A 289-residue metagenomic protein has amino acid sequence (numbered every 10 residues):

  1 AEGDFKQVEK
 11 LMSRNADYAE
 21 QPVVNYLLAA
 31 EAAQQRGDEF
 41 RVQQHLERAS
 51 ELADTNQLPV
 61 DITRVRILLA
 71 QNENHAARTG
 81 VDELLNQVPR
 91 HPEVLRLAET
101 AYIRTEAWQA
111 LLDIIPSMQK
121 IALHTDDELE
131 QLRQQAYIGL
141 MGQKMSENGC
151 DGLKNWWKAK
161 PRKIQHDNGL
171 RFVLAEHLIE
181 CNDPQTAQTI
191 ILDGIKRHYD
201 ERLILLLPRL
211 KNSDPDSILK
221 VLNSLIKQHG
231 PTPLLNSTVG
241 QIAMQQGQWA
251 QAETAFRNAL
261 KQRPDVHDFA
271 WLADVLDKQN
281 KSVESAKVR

Functional and structural regions predicted by a protein language model:
A1-E93, A101-Y102: Membrane-proximal soluble helical/coiled-coil segments that couple transmembrane anchors to catalytic or regulatory
E2, R36-G37, Q71, T105 (+4 more regions): Structural motif corresponding to the intra-repeat A-B loop/turn of tetratricopeptide repeats
D4-K6, E39-F40, N74, W108 (+6 more regions): TPR-repeat structural position
A19-E20, A53-T55, P89, L123 (+4 more regions): Short coil turns that delineate tetratricopeptide repeat
V23-L28, L58-T63, T79, P92-T100 (+6 more regions): Alpha-solenoid helical repeat scaffolds
A30-G37, Q43, E47-S50, Q57-L69 (+2 more regions): Alpha-helical adaptor scaffolds
